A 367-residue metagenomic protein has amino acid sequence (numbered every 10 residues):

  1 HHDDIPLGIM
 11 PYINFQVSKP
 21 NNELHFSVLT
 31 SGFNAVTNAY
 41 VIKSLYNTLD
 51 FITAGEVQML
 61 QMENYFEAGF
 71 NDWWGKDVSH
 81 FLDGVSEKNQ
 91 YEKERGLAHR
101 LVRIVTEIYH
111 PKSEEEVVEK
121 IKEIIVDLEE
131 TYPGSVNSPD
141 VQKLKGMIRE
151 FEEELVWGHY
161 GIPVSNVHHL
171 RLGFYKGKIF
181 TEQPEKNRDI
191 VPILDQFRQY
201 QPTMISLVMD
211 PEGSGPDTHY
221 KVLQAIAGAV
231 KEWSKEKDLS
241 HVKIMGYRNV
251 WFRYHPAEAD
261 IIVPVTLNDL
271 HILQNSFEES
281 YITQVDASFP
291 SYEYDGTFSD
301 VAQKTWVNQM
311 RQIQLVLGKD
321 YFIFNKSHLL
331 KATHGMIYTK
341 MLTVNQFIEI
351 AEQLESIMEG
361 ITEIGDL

Functional and structural regions predicted by a protein language model:
H1-L7: Short, glycine-rich nucleotide/cofactor-binding loops
G8, F15-Q16, F26-L367: Metal-dependent de-N-acetylase/amidase catalytic core
P20-L24: A generic structural motif
